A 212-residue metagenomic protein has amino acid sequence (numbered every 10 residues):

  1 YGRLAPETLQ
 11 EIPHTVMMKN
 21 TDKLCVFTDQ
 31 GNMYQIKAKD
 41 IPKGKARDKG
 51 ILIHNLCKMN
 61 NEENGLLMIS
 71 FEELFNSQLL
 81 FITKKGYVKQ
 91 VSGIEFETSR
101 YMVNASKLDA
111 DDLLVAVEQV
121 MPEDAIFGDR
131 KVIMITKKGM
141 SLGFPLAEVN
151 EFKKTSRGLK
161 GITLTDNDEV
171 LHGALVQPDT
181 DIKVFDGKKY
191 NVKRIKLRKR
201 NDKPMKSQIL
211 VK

Functional and structural regions predicted by a protein language model:
Y1-K212: Short, structured "edge-of-domain" segments at secondary-structure transitions
